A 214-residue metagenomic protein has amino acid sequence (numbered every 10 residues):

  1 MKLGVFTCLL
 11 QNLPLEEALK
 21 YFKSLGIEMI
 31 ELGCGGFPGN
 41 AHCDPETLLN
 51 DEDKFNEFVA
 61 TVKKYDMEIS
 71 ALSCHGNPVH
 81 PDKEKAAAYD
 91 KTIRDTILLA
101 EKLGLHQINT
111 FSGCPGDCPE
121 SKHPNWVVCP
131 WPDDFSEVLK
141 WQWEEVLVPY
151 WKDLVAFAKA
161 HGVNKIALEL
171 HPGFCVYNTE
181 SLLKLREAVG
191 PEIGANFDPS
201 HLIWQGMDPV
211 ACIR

Functional and structural regions predicted by a protein language model:
L3, K20-I27: A short, Lys/Arg-enriched amphipathic alpha-helix followed by its capping loop at the start of a domain
L3-T7, I30-L32, I69-C74, I108-T110 (+2 more regions): Hydrophobic faces of well-ordered beta-strands that scaffold small-molecule active sites in alpha/beta enzyme cores
F6-L10, G33-F37, C74-N77, G113-P115 (+2 more regions): Active-site beta-loop-alpha junctions enriched in small/polar residues
Q11-E17: Short N-terminal binding/cap micro-motifs at the start of the first secondary-structure element
E17, Y21, E57, T61-Y65 (+1 more regions): Active-site acidic/histidine proton-transfer and metal-coordination neighborhood in alpha/beta enzyme cores
L32-V59, S112-P119: Glycine-rich, proline-tolerant flexible connector loops at the mouths of alpha/beta enzymes
C43-L48, P81-A87, G206-P209: Short, solvent-exposed loop/turn segments at secondary-structure boundaries
E52, T179, R186, E192 (+1 more regions): Glycoside hydrolase catalytic-domain groove-lining segments
